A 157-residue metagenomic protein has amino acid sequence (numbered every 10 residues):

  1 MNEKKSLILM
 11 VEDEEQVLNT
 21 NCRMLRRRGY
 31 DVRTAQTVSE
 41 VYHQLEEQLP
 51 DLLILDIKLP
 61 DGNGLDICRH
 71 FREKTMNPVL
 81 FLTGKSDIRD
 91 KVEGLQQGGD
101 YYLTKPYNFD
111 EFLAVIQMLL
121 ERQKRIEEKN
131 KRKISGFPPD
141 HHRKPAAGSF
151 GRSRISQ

Functional and structural regions predicted by a protein language model:
M1-E127: N-terminal/domain-start alpha-helical segments
S6-L7, Q117-Q157: Short, Lys/Arg-enriched segments at the junction into DNA-binding effector domains of transcriptional regulators
